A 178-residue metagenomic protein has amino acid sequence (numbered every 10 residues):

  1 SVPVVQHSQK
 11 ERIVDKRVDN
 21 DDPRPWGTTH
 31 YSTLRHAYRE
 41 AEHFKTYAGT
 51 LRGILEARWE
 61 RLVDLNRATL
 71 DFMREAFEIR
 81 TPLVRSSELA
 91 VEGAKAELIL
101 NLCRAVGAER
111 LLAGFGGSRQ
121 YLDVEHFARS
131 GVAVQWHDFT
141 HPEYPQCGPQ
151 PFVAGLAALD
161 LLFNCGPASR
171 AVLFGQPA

Functional and structural regions predicted by a protein language model:
S1-A178: Residues lining hydrophobic/aromatic ligand-binding pockets adjacent to catalytic sites
